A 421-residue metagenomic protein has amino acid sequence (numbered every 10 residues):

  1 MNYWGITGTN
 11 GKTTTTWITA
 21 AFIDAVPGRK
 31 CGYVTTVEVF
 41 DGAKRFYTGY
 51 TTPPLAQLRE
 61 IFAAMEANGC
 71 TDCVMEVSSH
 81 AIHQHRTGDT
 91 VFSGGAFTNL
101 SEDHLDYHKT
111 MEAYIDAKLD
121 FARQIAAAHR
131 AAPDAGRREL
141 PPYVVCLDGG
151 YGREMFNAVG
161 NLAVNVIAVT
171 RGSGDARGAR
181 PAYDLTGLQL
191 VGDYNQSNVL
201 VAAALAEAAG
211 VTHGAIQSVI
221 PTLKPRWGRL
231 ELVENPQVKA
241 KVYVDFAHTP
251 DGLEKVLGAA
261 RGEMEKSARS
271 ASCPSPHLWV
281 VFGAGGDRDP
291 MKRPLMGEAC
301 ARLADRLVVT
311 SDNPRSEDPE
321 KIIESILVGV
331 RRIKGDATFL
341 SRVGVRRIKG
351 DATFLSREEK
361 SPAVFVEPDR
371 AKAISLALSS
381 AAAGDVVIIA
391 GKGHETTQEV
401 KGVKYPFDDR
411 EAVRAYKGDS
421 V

Functional and structural regions predicted by a protein language model:
M1-Y143, R153-L162: Phosphate-binding loop of NTP-binding sites
K12-I18, V77, A81-I82, Q196-S197 (+2 more regions): Short glycine/serine/threonine-rich phosphate/pyrophosphate-binding segments that cradle anionic phosphate groups
D24, A204-G214, S218-G228, L232-V421: ATP-dependent carboxylate-amine ligase
Y33, M75, G95, V145 (+3 more regions): Structural beta-sheet core signal
D41, G149-M155, D175, R288-M291 (+1 more regions): Short, charged/polar "capping" segments at the starts of alpha-helices and the immediately preceding loops
P53-A56, M75-A81, A113, A168-R171 (+4 more regions): Short gly/ser/thr-rich secondary-structure transition/capping motifs
A67, S93-V242, K266, A337-S341 (+2 more regions): Acidic, Mg2+-coordinating active-site environments of NTP-dependent enzymes
S79, E102, G149, A247-T249 (+1 more regions): Short, glycine/acidic-enriched loop or turn micro-motifs at the edges of active sites
